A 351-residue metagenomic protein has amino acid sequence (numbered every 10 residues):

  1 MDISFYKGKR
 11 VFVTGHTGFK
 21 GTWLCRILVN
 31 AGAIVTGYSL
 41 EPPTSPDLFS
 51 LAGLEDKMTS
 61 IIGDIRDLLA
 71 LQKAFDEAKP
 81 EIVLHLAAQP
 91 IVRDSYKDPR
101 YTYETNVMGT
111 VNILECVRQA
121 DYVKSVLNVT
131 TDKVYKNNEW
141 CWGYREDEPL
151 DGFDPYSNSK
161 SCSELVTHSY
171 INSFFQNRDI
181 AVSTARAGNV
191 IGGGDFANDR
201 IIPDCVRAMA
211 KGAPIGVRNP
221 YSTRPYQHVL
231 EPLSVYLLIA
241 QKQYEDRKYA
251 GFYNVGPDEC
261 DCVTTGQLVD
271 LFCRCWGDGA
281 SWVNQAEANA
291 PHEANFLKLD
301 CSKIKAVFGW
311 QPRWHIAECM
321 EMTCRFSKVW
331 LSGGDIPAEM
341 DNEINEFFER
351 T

Functional and structural regions predicted by a protein language model:
M1-A187, F347: N-terminal Rossmann-like NAD(P)+-binding domain of SDR-like oxidoreductases, especially those catalyzing
G21, T110, I201, L297-K298: Generic non-transmembrane alpha-helix signal with a bias for helix starts/N-cap capping motifs
N30-A33, G63, M209-T351: C-terminal substrate-binding subdomain of Rossmann-fold SDR/epimerase-dehydratase oxidoreductases
P43-T44, Y135, I191, D261 (+1 more regions): Flexible, glycine-rich phosphate/dinucleotide-binding loops and adjacent beta-alpha linkers at cofactor/substrate
L68-L69, E81, R93, R100 (+7 more regions): Residues in well-ordered alpha-helical elements
Q72, E115, P203, D270 (+1 more regions): Active-site phosphate/pyrophosphate- and oxyanion-stabilizing loops and adjacent acidic/basic residues in soluble
N138-G143, D147, P155-Y156, S161-Y244 (+1 more regions): NAD(P)-dependent short-chain dehydrogenase/reductase
